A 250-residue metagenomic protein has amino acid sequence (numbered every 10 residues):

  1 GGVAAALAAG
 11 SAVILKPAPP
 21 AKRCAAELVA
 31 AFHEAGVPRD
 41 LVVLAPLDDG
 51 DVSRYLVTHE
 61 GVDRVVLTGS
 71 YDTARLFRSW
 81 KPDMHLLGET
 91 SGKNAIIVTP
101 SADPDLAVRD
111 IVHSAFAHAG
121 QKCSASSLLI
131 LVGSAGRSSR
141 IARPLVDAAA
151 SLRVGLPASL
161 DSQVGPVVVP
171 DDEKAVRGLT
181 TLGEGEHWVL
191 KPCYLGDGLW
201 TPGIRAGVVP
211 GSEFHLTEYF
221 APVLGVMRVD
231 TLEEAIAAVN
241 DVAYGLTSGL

Functional and structural regions predicted by a protein language model:
G1-R39, D105: Conserved small-residue-rich beta-alpha loop and adjacent elements that most often cradle the phosphate/pyrophosphate
V3-A4, S53, A74, V108: Generic hydrophobic/aromatic pocket-lining and core-packing "Φ" positions
A4-L7, L56, A238: Hydrophobic/aromatic ligand-binding patch that stacks against planar heteroaromatic rings of cofactors or nucleotides
K16-A18, P46, T99-P100: Short beta->alpha connector loops at strand-helix junctions that form conserved, small/polar/Pro-enriched
A31-G36, H59, R64, Y71-P210 (+1 more regions): ALDH superfamily catalytic-core signature
V43-V66: A structured beta-alpha segment of the ubiquitous adenosine-cofactor-binding alpha/beta core
P100, G225-D230, L250: A structural signal for short, well-ordered beta-strand elements
S162, G196-T201, L216-V223, D241-T247: Conserved glycine-rich beta-strand-loop-beta hairpin in the small C-terminal domain of fold type I
